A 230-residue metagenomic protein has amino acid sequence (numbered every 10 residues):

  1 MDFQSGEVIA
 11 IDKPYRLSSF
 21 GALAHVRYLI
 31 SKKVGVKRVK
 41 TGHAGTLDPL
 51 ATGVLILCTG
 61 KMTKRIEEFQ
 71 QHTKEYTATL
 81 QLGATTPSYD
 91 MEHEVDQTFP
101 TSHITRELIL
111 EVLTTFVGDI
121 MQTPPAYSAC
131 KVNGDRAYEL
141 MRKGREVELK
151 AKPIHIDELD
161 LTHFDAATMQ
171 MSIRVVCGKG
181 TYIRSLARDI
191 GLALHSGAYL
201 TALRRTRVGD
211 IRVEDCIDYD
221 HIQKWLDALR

Functional and structural regions predicted by a protein language model:
M1-R230: Catalytic/RNA-binding core of pseudouridine synthases
